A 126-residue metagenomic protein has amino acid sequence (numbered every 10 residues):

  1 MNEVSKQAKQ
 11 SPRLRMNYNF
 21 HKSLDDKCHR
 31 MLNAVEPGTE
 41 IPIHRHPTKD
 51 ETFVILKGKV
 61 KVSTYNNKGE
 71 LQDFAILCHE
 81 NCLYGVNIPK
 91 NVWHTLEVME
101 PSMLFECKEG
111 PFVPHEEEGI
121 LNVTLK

Functional and structural regions predicted by a protein language model:
M1-K27, D73-H79, T124-K126: A short, N-terminal "cap"/entry segment at the start of jelly-roll beta-barrel domains of the cupin/DSBH fold
P12, E70-I76, E80, W93-K126: Double-stranded beta-helix
L32, T52, T95: Short, surface-exposed charged micro-motifs
L32-P47: Conserved short histidine dyad/triad with adjacent acidic residue
T39, T48-K49, V92, E100: A generic "binding-loop/recognition-motif" signal
I43-H44, V62-T64, G85-I88, H94-M99 (+1 more regions): Short beta-strand His + acidic residue motifs that chelate non-heme Fe in jelly-roll/DSBH and cupin folds
T48-K68: Glycine- and acidic-residue-biased ligand/ion/polar-headgroup-sensing regions
